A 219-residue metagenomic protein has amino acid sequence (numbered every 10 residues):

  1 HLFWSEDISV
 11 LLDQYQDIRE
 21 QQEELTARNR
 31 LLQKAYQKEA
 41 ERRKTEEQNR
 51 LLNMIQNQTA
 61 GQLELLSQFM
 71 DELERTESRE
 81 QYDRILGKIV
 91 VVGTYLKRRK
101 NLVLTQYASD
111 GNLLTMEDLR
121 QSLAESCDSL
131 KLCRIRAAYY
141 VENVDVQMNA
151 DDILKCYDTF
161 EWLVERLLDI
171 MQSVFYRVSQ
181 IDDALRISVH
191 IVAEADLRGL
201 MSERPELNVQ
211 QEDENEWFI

Functional and structural regions predicted by a protein language model:
H1-D7, S188, F218: Short hydrophobic beta-strand segments that form the core of ligand-binding sensory/regulatory domains
L2-R42: Sensory coupling linkers of modular signal transduction proteins
L25, E41, M201-I219: Flexible, glycine-/charge-rich segments associated with ATP-binding catalytic modules
A40, K44-R50, L114, C133-E165 (+1 more regions): Conserved short strand/loop->alpha-helix "switch" segment adjacent to the catalytic nucleotide/phosphoryl-transfer site
N57-Y140: Conserved DHp (HisKA) dimerization/phosphotransfer helix of two-component histidine kinases, i.e., the long coiled-coil
L65-F69, L73, Q147-V178: Conserved ATP-binding N-box helix of the HATPase_c
F175-H190: Short beta-strand/loop element within the Bergerat-fold HATPase_c
H190-L197: Glycine-rich acidic phosphate-binding loop
